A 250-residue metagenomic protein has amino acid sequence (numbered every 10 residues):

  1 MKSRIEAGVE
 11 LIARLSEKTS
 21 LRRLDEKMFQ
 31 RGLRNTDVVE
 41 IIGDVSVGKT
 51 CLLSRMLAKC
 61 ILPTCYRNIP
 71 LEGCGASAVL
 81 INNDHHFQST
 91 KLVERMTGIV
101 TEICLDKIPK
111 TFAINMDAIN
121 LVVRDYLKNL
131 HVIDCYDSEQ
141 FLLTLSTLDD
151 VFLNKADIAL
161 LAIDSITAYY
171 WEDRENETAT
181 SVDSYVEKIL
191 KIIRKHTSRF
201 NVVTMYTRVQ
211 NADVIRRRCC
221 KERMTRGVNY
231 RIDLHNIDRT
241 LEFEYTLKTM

Functional and structural regions predicted by a protein language model:
M1-I103: The Walker A/P-loop phosphate-binding site
S20, K49, Q88, Y126 (+4 more regions): Helical mechanochemical/support elements of P-loop NTPase systems and associated helical scaffolds
D25-M28, A118, L148, L190-I192: Eukaryotic intrinsically disordered and solvent-exposed regulatory patches
R31-L33, T64-C74, V123-D125, V151-K155 (+2 more regions): Conserved catalytic network of the ASCE P-loop NTPase/AAA+ motor domain
V39-I41, V79-I81, H131-I133, M205 (+1 more regions): Hydrophobic/aromatic beta-strand patches that form the interior of the parallel beta-sheet core in alpha/beta enzyme
V47, L62-R67, G98, E102 (+7 more regions): Short amphipathic alpha-helical interaction elements and helix-loop-helix interfaces that mediate dimerization
G73-E177: Conserved inter-motif catalytic segment of the P-loop NTP-binding fold
T180-M250: Phosphate-binding/switch region of NTP-binding enzymes
